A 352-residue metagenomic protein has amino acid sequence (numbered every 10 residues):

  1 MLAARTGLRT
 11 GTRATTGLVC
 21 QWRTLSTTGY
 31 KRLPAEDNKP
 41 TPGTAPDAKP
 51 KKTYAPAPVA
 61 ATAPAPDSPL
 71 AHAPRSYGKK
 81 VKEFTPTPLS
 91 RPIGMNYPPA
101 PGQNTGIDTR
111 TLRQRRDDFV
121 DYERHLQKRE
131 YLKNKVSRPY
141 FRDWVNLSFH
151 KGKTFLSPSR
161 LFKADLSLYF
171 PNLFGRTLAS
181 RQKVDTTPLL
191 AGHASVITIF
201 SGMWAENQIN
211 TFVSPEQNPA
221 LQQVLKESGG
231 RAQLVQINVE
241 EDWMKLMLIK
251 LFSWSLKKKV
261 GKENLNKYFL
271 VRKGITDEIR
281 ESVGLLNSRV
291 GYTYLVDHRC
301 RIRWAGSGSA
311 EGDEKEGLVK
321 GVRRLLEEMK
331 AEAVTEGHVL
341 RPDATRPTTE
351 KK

Functional and structural regions predicted by a protein language model:
L2-S195, W204-Q233, E241, K245-I249 (+1 more regions): Non-globular targeting/processing and membrane-anchoring segments
V196-I197, T293: Hydrophobic beta-strand anchors of alpha/beta hydrolase catalytic cores
F200-G202: Structural motif
Q233-I237, K245-N287: Short, internal strand/loop/helix patches that form the active-site neighborhood or redox-interaction surface
E278-E281, S288-K352: Thiol-/selenol-based redox modules, centered on thioredoxin-like and closely related oxidoreductase domains
